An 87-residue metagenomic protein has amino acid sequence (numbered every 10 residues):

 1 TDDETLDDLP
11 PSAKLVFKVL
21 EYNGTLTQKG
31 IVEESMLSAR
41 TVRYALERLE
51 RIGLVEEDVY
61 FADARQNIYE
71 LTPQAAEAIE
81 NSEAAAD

Functional and structural regions predicted by a protein language model:
T1, E34, E83-D87: Long, compositionally biased intrinsically disordered regions
D2-A13, T27, D58-E83: Short, cationic-aromatic polyanion-contact patches
A13-L20: Hydrophobic residues on short alpha-helical segments
K18, K29, E47: Residues within the helices of the helix-turn-helix
T25-E34: Short acidic, hydrophobic short linear motifs in intrinsically disordered regions
L37-R51: Short amphipathic alpha-helical interaction segments
E50-Y60: A short, conserved structural fragment
